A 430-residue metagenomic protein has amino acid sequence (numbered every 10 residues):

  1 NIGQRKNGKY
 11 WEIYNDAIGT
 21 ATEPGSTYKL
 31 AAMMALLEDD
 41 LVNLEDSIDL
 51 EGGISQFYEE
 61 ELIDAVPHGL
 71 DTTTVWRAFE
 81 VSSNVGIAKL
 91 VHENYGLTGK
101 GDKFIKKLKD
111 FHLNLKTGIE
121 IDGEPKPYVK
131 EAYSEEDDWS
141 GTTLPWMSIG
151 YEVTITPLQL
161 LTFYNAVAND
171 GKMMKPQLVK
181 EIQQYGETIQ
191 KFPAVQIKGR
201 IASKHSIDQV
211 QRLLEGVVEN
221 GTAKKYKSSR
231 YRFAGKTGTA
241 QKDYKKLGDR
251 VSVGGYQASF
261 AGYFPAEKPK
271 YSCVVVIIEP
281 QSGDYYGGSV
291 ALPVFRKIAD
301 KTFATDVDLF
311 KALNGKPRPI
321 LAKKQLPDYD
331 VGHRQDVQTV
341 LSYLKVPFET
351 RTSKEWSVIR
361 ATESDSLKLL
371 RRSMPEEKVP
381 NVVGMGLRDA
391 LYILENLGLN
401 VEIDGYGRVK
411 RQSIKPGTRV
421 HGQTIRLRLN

Functional and structural regions predicted by a protein language model:
N1-S26, A31-I277: Beta-lactam-recognizing serine transpeptidase/beta-lactamase-like catalytic domain environment
A32, K103-F104, V294, I298 (+1 more regions): Generic structural signal for hydrophobic residues
S55, K268, P280-S282, R408 (+1 more regions): Generic "edge-of-domain/loop-turn" microfeature
K130, V275, K297-N430: Ligand-recognition elements built from short beta-strands and adjacent flexible loops
Q159, A291-V294, G386: Helical mechanochemical/support elements of P-loop NTPase systems and associated helical scaffolds
N169, P280, I414-K415: Short beta-turn/strand-loop junction motif enriched in small, turn-promoting residues
P265-P269, C273, I277-L313: C-terminal, active-site-flanking charged/polar segments
